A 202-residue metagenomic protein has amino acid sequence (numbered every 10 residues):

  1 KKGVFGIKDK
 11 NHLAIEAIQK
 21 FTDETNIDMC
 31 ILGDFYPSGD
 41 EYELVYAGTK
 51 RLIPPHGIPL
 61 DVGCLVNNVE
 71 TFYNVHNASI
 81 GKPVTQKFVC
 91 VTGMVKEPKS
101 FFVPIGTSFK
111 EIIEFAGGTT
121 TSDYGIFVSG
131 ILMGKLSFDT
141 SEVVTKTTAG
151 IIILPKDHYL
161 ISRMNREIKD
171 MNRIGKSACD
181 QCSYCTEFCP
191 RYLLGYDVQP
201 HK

Functional and structural regions predicted by a protein language model:
K2-F109, F115-S122, G130: Hydrophobic alpha-helical positions that pack around
K8, Y124-V143: Short acidic beta-strand-loop surface patches of small beta-rich interaction domains
E16, E41-Y42, S137-T140, R163-M164 (+1 more regions): Short, well-ordered secondary-structure micro-motifs
F101, E142-V143, A178: Replace "in large, NTP-powered and nucleic-acid-processing enzymes" with "in large, NTP-powered factors and other
E114-F115, F138: Catalytic cores of alpha/beta
G118-F127, E167-Q181: Immediate flanking context of iron-sulfur cluster ligation sites
L136-K156: Eukaryotic mixed-charge, acidic/polar low-complexity intrinsically disordered regions
L154-K176, Y184-K202: Ferredoxin-type iron-sulfur electron-transfer modules in oxidoreductases and energy-metabolism complexes
